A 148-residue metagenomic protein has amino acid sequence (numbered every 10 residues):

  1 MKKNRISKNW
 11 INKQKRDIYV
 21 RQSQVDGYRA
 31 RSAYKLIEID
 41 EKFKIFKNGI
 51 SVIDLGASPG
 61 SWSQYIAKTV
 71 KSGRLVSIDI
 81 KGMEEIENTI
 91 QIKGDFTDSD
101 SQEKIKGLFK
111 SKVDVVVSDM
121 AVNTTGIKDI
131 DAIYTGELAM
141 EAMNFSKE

Functional and structural regions predicted by a protein language model:
M1-N48: Class I SAM-dependent methyltransferase Rossmann-like catalytic core, especially the SAM/SAH-binding loop
N48-S58: Conserved class I S-adenosyl-L-methionine
P59-K71: Conserved SAM-binding loop of SAM-dependent methyltransferases across substrates and taxa, primarily the Class I
T69, G94, L108-F109, I133-T135: Glycine-rich, phosphate-binding/catalytic loops in enzymes
G73-V76: Short beta-strand element of Class I
I80-T125: S-adenosyl-L-methionine
T124-T135: Glycine/threonine-rich flexible loop motifs
T135-E148: A short glycine-rich, Lys/Arg-flanked "PGG" loop and its adjoining helix->strand segment in the class I
